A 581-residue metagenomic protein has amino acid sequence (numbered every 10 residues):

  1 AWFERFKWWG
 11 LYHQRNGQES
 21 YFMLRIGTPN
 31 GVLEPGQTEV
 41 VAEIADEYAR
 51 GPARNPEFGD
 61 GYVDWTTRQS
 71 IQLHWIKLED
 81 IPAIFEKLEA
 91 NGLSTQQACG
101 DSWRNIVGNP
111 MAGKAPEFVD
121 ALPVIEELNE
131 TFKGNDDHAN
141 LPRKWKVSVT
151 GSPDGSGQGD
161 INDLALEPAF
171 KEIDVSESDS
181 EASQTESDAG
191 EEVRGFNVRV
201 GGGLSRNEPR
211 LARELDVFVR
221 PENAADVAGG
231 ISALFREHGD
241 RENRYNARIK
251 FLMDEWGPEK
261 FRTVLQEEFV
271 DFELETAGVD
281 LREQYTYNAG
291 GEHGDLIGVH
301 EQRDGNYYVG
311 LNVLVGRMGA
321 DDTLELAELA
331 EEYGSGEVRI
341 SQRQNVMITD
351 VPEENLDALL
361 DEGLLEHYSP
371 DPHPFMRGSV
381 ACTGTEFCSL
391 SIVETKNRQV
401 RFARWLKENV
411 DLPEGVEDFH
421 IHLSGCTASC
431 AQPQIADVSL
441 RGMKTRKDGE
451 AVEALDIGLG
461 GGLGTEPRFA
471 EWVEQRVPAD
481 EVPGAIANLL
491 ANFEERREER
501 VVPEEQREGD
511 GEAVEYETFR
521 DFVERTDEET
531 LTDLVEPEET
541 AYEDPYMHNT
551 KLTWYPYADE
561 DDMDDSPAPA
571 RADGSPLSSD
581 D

Functional and structural regions predicted by a protein language model:
A1-D581: Peripheral terminal and linker regions in Fe-S/redox and tRNA-modifying enzymes
